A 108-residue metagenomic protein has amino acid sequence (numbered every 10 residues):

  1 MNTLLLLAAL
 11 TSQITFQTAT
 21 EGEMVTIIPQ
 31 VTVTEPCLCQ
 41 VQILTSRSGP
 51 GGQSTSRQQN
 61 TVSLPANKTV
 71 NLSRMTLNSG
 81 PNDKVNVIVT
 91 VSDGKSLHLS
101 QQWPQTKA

Functional and structural regions predicted by a protein language model:
M1-A9: Classic N-terminal secretory signal peptides
A8-V25: N-terminal edge beta-strand
T26-T32: Short edge beta-strand/loop segments characteristic of extracellular beta-sandwich folds
V31, T45-R47, T76, V91: Hydrophobic beta-strand positions in extracellular immunoglobulin-like domains
T32-Q40, G52: A short beta-turn/strand-edge loop motif at beta-sheet boundaries
G51-P81: Intrinsically disordered, low-complexity Pro/Gly/Ser/Thr-rich segments with frequent PxxP/GP/PP motifs and embedded
D83-V87: Exposed beta-strand face motif in extracellular beta-rich ectodomains
V91-S100: Short acidic/polar inter-strand loop motif in beta-rich domains
